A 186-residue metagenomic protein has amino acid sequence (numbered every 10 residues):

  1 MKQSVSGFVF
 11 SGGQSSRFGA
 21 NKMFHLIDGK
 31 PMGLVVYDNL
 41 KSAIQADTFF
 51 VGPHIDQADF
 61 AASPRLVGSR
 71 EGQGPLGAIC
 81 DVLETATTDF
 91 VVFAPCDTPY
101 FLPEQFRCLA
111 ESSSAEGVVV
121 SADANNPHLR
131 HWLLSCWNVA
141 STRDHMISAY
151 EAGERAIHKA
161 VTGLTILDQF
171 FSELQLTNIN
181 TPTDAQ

Functional and structural regions predicted by a protein language model:
K2-E154, K159-Q175, P182-T183: Nucleotide and nucleotide-moiety/phosphate-recognizing core
Q186: Acidic two-metal-ion nuclease catalytic site recognized across multiple nuclease folds, prominently DnaQ/RNase D-T
